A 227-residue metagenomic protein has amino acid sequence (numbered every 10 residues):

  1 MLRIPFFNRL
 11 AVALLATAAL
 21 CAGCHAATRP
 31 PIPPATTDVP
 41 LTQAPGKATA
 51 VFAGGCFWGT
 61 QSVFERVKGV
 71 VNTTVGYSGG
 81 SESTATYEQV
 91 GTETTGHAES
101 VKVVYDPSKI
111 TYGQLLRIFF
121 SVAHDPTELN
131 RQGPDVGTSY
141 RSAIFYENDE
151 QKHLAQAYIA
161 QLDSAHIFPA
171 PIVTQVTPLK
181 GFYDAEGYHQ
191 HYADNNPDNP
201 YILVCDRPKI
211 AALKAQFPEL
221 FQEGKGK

Functional and structural regions predicted by a protein language model:
M1-L2, A11: General N-terminal leader/first-domain-start detector
L2-F6, C21-K227: Flexible coil/turn and secondary-structure edge motifs
A11-A22: Bacterial N-terminal signal peptides
